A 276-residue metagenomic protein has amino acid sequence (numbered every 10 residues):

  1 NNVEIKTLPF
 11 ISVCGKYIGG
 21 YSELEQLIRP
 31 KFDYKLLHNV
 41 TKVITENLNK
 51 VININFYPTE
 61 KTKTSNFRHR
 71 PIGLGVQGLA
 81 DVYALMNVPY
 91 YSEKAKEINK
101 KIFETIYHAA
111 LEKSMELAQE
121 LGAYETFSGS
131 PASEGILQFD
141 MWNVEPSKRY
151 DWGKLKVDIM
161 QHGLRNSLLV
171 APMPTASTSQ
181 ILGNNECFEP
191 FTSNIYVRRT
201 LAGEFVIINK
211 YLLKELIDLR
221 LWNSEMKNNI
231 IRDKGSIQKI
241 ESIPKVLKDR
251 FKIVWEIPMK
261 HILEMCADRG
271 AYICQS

Functional and structural regions predicted by a protein language model:
N2-T7: Thiol/disulfide oxidoreductase modules built on the thioredoxin-like
P9-F10, V170: A residue-level detector for well-ordered beta-strand positions
S12-K31: Non-catalytic, surface beta->alpha helical segment in thiol-disulfide oxidoreductase systems
F32-N39, Y83: Alpha-helical support elements that line or immediately flank enzyme active sites and cofactor-binding pockets
Y34, T41, T45-N55, K148 (+2 more regions): Catalytic alpha/beta core of large soluble enzyme barrels
V40-K63, F67, P71, P89-T175 (+2 more regions): Internal maturation/activation junctions in enzymes
N49, R70-L85, S177-Q180, A267: Contiguous, well-ordered alpha-helical segments that form the cores/surfaces of helical PPI scaffolds
G78-V82, I98, K113, Y211-E215 (+1 more regions): A general alpha-helix detector
